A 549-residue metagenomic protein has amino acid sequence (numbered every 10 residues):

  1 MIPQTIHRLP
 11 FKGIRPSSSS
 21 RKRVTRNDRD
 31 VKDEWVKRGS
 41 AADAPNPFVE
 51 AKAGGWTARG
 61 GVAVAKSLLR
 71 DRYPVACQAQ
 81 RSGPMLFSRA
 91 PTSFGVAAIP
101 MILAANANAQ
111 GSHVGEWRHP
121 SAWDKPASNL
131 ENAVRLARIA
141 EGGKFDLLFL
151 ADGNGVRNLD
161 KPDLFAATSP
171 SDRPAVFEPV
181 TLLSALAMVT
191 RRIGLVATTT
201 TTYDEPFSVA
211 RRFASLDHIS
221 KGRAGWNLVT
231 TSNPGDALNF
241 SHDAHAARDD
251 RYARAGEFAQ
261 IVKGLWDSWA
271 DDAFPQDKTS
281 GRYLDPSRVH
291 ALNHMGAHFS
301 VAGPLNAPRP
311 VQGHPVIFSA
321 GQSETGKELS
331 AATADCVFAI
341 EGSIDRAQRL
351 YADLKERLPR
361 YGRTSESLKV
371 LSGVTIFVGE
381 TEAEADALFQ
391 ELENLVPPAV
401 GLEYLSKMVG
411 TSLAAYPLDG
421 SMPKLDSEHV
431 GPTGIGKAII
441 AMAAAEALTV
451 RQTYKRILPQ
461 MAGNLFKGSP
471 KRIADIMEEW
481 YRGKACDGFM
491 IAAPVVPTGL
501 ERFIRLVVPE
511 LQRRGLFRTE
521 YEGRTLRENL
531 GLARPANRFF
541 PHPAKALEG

Functional and structural regions predicted by a protein language model:
P3, H7-I14, R23-R26, A44-P47 (+3 more regions): N-terminal amphipathic/hydrophobic targeting modules at extreme N-termini, encompassing cleavable Sec/SRP-type signal
S17-S20, S40, S67, S82 (+2 more regions): Serine residues within intrinsically disordered or low-complexity segments
S18-S19, P47-A51: Short, composition-biased linear "edge" segments at structural boundaries
D28-D33, A44, A51: Alpha-helix boundary/capping motif
R38-G39, G60: Arg/Gly-rich low-complexity intrinsically disordered repeat tracts
G55, Q78: Catalytic cores of histone-lysine modification enzymes
F87-G549: N-terminal glycine-rich cofactor-binding segment that shapes the pocket for flavin-like pterin cofactors
